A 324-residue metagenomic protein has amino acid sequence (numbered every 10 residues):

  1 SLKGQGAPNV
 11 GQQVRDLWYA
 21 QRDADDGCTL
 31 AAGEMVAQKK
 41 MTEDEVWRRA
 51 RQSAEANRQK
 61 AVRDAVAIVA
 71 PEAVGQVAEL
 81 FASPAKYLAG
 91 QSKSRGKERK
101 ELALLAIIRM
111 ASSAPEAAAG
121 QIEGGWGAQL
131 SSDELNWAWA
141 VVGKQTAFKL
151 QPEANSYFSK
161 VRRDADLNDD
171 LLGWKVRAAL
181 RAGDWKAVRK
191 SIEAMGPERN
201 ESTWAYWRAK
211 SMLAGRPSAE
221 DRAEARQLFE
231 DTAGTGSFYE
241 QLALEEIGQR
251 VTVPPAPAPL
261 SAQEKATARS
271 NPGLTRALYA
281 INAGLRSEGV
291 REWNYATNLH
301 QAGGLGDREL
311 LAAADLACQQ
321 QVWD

Functional and structural regions predicted by a protein language model:
S1-D324: Cell-wall glycan-active module
